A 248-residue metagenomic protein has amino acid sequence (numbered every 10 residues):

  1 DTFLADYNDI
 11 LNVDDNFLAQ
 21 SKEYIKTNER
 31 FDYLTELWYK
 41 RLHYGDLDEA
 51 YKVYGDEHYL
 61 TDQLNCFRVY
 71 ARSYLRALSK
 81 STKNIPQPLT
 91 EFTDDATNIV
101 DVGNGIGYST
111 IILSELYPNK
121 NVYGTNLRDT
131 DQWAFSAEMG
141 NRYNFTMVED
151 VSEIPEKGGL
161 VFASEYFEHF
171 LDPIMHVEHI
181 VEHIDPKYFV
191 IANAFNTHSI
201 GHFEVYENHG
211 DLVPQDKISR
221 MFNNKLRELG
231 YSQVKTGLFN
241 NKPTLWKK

Functional and structural regions predicted by a protein language model:
D1-E153, M175-V177, F195, S199-K247: Conserved N-terminal segment of class I S-adenosyl-L-methionine
T97, G159, K187: Conserved acidic residues
F162: A conserved beta-strand element that flanks and buttresses the S-adenosyl-L-methionine
Y166: Hydrophobic adenine-recognition pocket in adenosine-nucleotide-binding enzymes
H169-F170, H198: Short glycine-rich, flexible loops that bind phosphorylated cofactors or substrates
F170-I180: A short, conserved alpha-helix within the catalytic core of class I
E182-I184: Conserved helix-to-beta-strand junction in the class I
P186-N196: Conserved beta-strand signature within the Rossmann-like core of class I S-adenosyl-L-methionine
